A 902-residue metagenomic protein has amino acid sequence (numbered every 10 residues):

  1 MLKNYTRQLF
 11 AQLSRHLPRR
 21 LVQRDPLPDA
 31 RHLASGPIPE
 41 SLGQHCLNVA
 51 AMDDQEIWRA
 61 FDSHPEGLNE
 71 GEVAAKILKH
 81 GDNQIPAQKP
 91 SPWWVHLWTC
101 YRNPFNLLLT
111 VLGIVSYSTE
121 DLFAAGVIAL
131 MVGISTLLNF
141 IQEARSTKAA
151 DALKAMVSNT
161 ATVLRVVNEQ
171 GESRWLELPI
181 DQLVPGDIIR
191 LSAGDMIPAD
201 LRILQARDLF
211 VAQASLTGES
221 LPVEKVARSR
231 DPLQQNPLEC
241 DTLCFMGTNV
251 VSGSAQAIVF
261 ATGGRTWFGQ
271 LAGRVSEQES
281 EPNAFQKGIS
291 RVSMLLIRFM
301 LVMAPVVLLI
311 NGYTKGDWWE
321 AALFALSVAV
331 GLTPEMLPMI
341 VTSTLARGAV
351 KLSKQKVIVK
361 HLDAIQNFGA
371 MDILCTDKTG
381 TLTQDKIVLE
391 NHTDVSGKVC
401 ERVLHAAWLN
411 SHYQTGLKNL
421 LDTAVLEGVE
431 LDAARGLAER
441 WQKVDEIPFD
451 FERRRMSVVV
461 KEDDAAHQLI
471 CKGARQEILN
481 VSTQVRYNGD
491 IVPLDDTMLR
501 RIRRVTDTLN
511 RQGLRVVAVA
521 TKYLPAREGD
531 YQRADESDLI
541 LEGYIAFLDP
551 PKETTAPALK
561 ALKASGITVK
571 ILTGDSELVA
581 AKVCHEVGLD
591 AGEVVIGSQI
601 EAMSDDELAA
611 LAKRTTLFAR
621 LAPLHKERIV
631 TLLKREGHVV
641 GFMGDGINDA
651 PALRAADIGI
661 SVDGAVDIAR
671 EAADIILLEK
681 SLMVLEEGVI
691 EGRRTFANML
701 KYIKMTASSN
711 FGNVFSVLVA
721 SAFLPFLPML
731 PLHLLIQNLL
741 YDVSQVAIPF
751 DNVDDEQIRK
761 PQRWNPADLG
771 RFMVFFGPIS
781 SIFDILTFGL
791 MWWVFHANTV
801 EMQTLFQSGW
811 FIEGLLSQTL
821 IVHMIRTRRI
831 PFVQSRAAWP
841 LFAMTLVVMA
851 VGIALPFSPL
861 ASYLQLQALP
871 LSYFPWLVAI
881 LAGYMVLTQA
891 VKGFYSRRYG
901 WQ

Functional and structural regions predicted by a protein language model:
M1-V184, I189-I197, R202-F210, A214-P282 (+3 more regions): Non-lumenal N-terminal regulatory segments of integral membrane proteins
H64, L243-V251, N367-L541, F547 (+6 more regions): Cytosolic catalytic regions of ATP/NTP-dependent phosphoryl-transfer enzymes
V73, Y101, S146, A161 (+29 more regions): Residue-level signature of catalytic and energy-coupling elements of molecular machines, predominantly ATP/GTP-dependent
D82-I114, T147, Q234-L243, R274-V302 (+6 more regions): Soluble-to-membrane junctions at the N-terminal ends of transmembrane alpha-helices in multi-pass ion-transporting
T99-S118, V132, T136, S158-N159 (+11 more regions): Alpha-helical transmembrane segments of multi-pass membrane proteins, especially the membrane-embedded transport
L107-V127, V167-Q170, L295-T333, A346 (+6 more regions): Helix-interface capping motifs at the ends of transmembrane segments in multi-pass membrane proteins
T119, V127-S158, R165, E281-T376 (+5 more regions): Hydrophobic alpha-helical transmembrane segments
M303, V307, P338, L345-R347 (+3 more regions): Membrane-embedded transport module
